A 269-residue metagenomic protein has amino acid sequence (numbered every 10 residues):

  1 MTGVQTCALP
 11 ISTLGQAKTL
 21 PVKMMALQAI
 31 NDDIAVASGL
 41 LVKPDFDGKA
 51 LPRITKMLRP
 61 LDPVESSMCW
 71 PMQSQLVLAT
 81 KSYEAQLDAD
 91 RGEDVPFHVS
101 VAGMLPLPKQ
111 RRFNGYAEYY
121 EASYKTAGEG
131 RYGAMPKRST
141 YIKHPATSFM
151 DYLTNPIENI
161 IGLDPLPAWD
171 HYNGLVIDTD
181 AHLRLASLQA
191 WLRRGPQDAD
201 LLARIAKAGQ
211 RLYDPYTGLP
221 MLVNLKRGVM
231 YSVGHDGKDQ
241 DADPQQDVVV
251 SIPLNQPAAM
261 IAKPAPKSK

Functional and structural regions predicted by a protein language model:
M1, A8-K269: Short acidic linear motifs
